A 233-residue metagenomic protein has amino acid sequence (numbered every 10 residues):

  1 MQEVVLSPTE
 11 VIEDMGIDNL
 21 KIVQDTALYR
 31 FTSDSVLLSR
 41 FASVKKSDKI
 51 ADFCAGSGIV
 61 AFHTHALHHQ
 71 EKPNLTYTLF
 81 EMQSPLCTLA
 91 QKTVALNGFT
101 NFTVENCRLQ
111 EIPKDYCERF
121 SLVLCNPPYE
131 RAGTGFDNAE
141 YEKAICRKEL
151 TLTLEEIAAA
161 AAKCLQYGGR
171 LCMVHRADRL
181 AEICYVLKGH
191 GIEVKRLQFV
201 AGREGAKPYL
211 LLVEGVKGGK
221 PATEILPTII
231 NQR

Functional and structural regions predicted by a protein language model:
Q2-K45: Class I SAM-dependent transferase core
N19, N74-T76, F99-N101, G168 (+1 more regions): A generic structural signal for alpha->beta connector loops
V23, T78, T103-E105, K195-Q198: General small-molecule cofactor/ligand-binding pocket signal
A27, T151-P208: Conserved Class I SAM-dependent methyltransferase catalytic core
L38, N126, I157, G215: Residue-level signal for inorganic ion chemistry
F41-F136: Conserved SAM/SAH cofactor-binding pocket of Class I
P127-E156: Mobile active-site "lid"/loop adjacent to the S-adenosyl-L-methionine
E204-R233: Flexible, glycine-/basic-rich loop-and-beta segments that form/coincide with the SAM-dependent methyltransferase
